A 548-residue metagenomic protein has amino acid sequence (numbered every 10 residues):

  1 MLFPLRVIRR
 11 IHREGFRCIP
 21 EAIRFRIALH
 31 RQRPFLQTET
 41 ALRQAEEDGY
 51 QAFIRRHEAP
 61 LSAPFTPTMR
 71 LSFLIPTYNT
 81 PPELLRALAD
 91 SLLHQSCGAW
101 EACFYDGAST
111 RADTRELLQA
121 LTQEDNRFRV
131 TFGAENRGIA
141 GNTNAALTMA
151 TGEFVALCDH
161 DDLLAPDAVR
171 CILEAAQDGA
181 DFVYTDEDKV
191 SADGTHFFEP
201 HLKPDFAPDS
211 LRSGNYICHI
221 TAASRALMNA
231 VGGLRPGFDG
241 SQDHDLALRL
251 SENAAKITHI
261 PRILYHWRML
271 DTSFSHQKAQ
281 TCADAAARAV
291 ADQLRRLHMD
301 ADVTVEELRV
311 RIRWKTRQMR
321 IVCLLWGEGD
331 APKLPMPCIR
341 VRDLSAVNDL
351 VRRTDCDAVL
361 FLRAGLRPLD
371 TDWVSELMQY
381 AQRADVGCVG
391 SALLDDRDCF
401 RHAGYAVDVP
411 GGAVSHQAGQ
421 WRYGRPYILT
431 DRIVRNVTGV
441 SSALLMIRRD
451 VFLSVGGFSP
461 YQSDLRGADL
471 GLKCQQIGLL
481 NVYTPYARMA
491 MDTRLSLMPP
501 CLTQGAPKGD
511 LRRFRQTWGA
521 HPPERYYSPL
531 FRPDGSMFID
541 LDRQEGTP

Functional and structural regions predicted by a protein language model:
R10-P67, Q280-M319, R397, V409-N436 (+4 more regions): C-terminal, non-catalytic tails of nucleotide-sugar-dependent glycosyltransferases
D90-A99, G329-C338: Short, acidic, metal-binding catalytic loop of nucleotide-sugar glycosyltransferases
D106-L117, E135, D159, E328-D330 (+2 more regions): A conserved acidic beta->alpha catalytic loop
G133-A150, D343-T354: Glycine-rich, basic loop-to-helix element that forms the pyrophosphate-binding segment of sugar-nucleotide handling
A140, T148, V190, F197-A226 (+1 more regions): A recurrent flexible, glycine/aromatic-enriched loop bordering the glycosyltransferase active site that acts as
V155, V359: Short aromatic/hydrophobic "clamp" motif used to bind/position activated sugar donors
D167-F197, L270, L366-G411: Conserved donor NDP-sugar-binding/catalytic core segment of glycosyltransferases
L227, G237-I263, V290, V374-L377 (+2 more regions): A short, conserved alpha-helix in the catalytic core of glycosyltransferases
